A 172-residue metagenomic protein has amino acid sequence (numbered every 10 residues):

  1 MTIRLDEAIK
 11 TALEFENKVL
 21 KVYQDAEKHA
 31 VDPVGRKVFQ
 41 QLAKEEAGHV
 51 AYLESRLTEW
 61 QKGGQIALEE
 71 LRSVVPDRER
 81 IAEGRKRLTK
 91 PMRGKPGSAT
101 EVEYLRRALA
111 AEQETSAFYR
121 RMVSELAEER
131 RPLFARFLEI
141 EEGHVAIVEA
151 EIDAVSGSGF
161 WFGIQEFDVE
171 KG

Functional and structural regions predicted by a protein language model:
M1-G172: Non-heme di-metal
